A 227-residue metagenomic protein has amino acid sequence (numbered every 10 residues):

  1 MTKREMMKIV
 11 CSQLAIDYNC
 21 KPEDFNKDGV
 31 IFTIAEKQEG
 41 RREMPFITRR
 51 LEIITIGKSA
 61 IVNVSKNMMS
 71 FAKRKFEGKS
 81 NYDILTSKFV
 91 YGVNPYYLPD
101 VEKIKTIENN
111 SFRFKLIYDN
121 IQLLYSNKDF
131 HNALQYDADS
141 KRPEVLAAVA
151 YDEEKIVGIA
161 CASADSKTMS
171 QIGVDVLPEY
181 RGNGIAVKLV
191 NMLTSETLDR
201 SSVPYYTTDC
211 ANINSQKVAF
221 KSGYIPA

Functional and structural regions predicted by a protein language model:
K3-Y125: Acyl-donor-binding surface of acyltransferase catalytic domains
N63, T168, T197-D209: Conserved GNAT acetyl-CoA-binding A-motif
Y91-G92, V101, K141-P143, G173-D175 (+2 more regions): FIC/Doc superfamily catalytic core
N127-V145: Active-site rim helix/loop that mediates acceptor-substrate recognition in acyltransferases
D139-L146, Y151-M169, G173-L177: A conserved beta-strand-loop-helix scaffold within acyl/acetyltransferase catalytic domains
I172, G182-E196, K217-K221: Conserved acetyl-CoA-binding loop-helix of GNAT-fold acetyltransferases
P178, T208-A211: Structured beta->alpha junctions
C210-A227: Conserved active-site alpha-helix within GNAT-family acetyltransferase domains
